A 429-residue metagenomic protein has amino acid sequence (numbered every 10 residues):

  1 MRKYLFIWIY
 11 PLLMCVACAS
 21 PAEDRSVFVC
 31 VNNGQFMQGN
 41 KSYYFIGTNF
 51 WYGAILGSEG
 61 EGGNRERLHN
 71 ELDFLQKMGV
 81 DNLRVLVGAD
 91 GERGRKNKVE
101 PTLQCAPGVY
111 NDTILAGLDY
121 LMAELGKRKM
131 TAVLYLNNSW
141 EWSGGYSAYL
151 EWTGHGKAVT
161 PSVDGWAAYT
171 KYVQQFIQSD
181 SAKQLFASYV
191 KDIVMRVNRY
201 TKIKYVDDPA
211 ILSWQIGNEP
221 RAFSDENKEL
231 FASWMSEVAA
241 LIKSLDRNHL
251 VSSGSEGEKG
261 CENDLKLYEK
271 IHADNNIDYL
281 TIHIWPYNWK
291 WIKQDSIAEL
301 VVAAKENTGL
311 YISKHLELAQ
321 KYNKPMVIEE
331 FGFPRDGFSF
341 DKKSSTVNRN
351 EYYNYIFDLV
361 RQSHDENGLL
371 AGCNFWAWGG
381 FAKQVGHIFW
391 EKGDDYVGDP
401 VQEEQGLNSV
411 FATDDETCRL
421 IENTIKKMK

Functional and structural regions predicted by a protein language model:
M1-Y4: Positively charged n-region of N-terminal signal peptides that target proteins for export
L12-V27: Bacterial Sec-dependent signal peptides at the C-terminal "C-region" and cleavage site
D24-I292, L300-P325, F331-V360, H364-M428: Active-site mouth of glycoside hydrolases
D295: Amphipathic helical hotspot of TIR/SEFIR-family domains
